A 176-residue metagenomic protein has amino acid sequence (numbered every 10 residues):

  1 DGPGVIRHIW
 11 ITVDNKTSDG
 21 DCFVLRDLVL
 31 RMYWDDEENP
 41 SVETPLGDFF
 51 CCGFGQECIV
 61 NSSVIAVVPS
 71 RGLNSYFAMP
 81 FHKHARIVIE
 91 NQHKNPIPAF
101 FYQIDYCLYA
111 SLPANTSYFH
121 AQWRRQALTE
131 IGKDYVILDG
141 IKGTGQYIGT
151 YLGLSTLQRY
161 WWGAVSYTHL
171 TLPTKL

Functional and structural regions predicted by a protein language model:
D1-I65: An N-terminus-focused feature that recognizes amino-terminal "leader" regions
D1-V24, N95-V165: Solvent-exposed, flexible loop/coil segments flanking beta-strands in beta-rich domains
R26, I59, R71-L73, G163: Residues that act as N-cap/strand-start positions at coil-to-secondary-structure junctions
E38-S41, T129, R159-W161, T171: Short, surface-exposed beta-strand/loop "edge" segments at domain boundaries and coil↔beta transitions
N61-K83: Beta-sandwich interaction modules
R86: Active-site scaffold segments
I89-N91: Asparagine-centered strand-capping/turn motif at beta-strand->loop junctions
T168-T174: Conserved small/polar residues in nucleotide/adenosyl-binding loops
